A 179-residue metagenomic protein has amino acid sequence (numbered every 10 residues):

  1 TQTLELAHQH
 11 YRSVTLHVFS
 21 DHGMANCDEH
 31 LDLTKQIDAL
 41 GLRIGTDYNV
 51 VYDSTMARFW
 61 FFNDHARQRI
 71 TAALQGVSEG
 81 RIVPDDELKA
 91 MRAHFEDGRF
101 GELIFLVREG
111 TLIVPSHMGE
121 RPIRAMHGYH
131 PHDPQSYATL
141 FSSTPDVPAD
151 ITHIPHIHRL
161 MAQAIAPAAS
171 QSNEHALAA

Functional and structural regions predicted by a protein language model:
T1-L16, G76: A long, amphipathic alpha-helix that forms part of the scaffold/cap immediately adjacent to metal-dependent active
S20-G23, E109: Active-site metal-binding loops of divalent metal-dependent hydrolases
A25-H30: Active-site environment of divalent metal-dependent phosphoester hydrolases
L31-Q36, E120-R121: Short secondary-structure boundary/capping segments
A39-T46: Short amphipathic beta-strand starts and helix->beta connectors
T46-A169, L177: Active-site neighborhoods of enzymes that stabilize oxyanions during catalysis
